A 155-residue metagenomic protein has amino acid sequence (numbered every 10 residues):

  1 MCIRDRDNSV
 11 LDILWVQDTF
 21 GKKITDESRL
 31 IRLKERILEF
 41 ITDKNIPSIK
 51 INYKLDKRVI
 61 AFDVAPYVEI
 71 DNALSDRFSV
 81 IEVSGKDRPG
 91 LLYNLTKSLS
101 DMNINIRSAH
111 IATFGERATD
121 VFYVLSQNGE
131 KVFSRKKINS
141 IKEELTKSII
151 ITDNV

Functional and structural regions predicted by a protein language model:
M1: Accessory terminal regions of nucleic-acid processing enzymes
R4-V155: Non-catalytic interaction/regulatory segments
